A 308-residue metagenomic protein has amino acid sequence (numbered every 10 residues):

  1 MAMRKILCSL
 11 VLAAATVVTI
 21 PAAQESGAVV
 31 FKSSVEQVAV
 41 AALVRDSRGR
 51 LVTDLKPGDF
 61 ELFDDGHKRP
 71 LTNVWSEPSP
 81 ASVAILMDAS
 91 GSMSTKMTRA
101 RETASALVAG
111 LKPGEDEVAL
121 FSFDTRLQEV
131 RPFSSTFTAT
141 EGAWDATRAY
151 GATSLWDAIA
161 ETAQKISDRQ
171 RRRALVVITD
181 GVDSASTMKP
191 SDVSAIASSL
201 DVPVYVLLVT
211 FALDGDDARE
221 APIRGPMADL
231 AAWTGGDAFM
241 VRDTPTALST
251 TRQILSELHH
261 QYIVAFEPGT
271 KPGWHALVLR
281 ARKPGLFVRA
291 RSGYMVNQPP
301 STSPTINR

Functional and structural regions predicted by a protein language model:
M1-I6: Positively charged n-region of N-terminal signal peptides that target proteins for export
C8-V18: Bacterial N-terminal signal peptides
A22-R308: Scaffold/interface architecture of coatomer-like assemblies
